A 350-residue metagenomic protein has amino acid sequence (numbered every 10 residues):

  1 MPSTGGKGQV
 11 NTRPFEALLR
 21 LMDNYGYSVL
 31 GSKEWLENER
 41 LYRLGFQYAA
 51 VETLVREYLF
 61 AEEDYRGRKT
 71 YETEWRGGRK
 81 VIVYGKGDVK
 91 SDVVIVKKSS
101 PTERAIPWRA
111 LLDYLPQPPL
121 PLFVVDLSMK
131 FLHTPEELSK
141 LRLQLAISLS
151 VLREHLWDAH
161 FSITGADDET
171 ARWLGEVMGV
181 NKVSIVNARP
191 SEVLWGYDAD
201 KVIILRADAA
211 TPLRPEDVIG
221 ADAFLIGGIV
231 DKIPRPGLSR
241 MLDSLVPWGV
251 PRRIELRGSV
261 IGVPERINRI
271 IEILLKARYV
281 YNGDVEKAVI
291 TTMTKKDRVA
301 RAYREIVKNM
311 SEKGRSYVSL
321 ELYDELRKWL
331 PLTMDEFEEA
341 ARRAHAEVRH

Functional and structural regions predicted by a protein language model:
M1-K98, M334-H350: Non-catalytic accessory regions outside enzyme or core folds
P14, G31-E34, L225-G227, G237-M241 (+4 more regions): Charge-biased low-complexity scaffold regions
K97-M178: A structural/positional concept
P135-S148, K182-A188, P234-S239: Well-ordered, non-membrane alpha-helical segments in soluble/globular domains
W157-P234: S-adenosyl-L-methionine/SAH cofactor-binding core of RNA-modifying enzymes
R189-L205, R278-Y303: Extended, charge-rich low-complexity interaction segments
M241-R298: Structured adenosyl-cofactor binding patch, chiefly the S-adenosyl-L-methionine
K295-H350: C-terminal, charge/polar-rich interaction regions
